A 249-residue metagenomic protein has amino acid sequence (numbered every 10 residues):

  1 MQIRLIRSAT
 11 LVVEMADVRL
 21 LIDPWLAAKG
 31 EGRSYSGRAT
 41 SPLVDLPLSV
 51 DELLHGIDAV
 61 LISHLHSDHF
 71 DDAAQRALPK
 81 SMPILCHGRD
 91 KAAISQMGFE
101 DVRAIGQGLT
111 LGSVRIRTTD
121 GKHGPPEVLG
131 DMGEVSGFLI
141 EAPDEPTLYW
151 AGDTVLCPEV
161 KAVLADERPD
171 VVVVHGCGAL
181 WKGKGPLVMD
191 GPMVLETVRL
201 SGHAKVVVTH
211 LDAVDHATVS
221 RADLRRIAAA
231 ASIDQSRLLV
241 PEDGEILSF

Functional and structural regions predicted by a protein language model:
M1-V44, A222-D223, I227, Q235-S236 (+1 more regions): Zn-dependent metallo-beta-lactamase
L5-A16, T110-D170, M189: Catalytic core of the metallo-beta-lactamase
V13, D23, H64, D71 (+4 more regions): Divalent metal-coordination and catalytic microenvironments
V18-L61, D72-Q75, P126-E127, L156-D166: Pre-active-site segment of Zn-dependent metallo-hydrolases
P24-L26, L65, T119-H123, G152-T154 (+3 more regions): Active-site metal-binding loops of divalent metal-dependent hydrolases
G30-E31, L46-L111, D120: Active-site HxH/HxHxD metal-binding segment of metal-dependent hydrolases
L53, C86-E145, R226-F249: Metallo-beta-lactamase
R89-A92, V155-D243: Cap/insert and terminal regions of metallo-dependent hydrolase folds
